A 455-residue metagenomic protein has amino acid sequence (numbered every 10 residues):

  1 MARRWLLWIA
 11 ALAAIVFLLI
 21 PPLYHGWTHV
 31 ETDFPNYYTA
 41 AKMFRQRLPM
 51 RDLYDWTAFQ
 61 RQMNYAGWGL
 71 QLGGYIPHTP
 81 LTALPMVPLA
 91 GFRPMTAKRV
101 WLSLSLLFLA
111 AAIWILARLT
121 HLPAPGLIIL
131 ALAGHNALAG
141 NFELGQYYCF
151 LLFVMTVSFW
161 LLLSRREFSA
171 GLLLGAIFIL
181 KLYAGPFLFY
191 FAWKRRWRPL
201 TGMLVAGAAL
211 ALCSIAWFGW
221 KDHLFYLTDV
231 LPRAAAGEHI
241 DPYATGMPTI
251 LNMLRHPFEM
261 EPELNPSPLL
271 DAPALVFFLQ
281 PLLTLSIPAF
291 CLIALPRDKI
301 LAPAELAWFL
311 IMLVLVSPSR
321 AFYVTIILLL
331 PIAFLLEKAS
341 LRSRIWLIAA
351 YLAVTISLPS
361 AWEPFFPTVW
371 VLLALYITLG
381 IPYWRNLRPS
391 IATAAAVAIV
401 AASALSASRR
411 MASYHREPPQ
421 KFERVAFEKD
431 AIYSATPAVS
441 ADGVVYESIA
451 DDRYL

Functional and structural regions predicted by a protein language model:
M1, S267-P268, Y383-I391, P419-V425: Membrane-interfacial, low-structure loops and terminal tails that flank and connect transmembrane helices in multi-pass
M1-A170, K194-T325, L329: Primarily membrane-embedded glycan-assembly and transfer machineries that use lipid-linked glycans
W27-Y38, M411-K429: Alpha-helical transmembrane signal-anchor/signal-peptide segments
A90-R93, F178-A184, L188, P331 (+1 more regions): Hydrophobic transmembrane alpha-helices
M155-W160, L182-Y183, L210-A211, P232-A236 (+2 more regions): Alpha-helical transmembrane segments and their membrane-interface exit regions
F168-A192, F309-V316, L352-A353: Membrane-interface alpha helices of multi-pass inner-membrane proteins
F334-R410: Aromatic-enriched
K421-Y454: Beta-strand-rich domains and repeat architectures in extracellular enzymes and scaffolds, especially beta-propellers
